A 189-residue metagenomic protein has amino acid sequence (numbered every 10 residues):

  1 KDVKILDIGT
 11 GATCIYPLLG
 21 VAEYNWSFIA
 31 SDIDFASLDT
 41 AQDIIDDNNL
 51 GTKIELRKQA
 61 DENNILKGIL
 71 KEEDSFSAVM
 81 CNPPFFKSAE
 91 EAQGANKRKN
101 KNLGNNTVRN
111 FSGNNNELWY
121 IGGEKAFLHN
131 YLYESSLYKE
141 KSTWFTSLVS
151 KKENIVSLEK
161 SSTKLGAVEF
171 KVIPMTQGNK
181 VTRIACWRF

Functional and structural regions predicted by a protein language model:
K1-G11, I29: Conserved class I S-adenosyl-L-methionine
T10, I33, M175: Short, ordered loop/turn segments at secondary-structure junctions
G11, V149-K152, Q177: Short, surface-exposed acidic/glycine-rich loop or hinge patches that mediate macromolecular interfaces
A12-W26: Conserved SAM-binding loop of SAM-dependent methyltransferases across substrates and taxa, primarily the Class I
I33-F35, D47-V172: S-adenosylmethionine
L38: Mixed-charge (Asp/Glu-Lys/Arg
A41-Q42: Conserved SAM-binding loop
K160-T163, I173-F189: Core SAM-dependent methyltransferase catalytic element
